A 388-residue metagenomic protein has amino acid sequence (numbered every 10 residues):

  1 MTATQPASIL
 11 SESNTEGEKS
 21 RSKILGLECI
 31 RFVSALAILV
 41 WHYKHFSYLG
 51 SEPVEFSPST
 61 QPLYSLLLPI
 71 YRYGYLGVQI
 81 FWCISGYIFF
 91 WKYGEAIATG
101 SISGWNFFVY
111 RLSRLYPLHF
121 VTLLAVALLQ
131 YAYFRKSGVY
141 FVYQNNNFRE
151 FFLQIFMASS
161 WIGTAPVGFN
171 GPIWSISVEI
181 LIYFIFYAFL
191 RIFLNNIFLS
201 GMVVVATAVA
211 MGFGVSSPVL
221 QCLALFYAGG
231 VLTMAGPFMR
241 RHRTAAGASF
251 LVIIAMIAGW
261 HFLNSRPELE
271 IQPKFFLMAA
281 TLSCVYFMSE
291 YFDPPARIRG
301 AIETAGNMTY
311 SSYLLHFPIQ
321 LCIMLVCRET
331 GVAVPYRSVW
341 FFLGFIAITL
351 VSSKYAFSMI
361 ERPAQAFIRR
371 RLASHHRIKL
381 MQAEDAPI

Functional and structural regions predicted by a protein language model:
A3-G26, V33, V40-G74, F90-I102 (+6 more regions): Alpha-helical transmembrane segments in multi-pass integral membrane proteins
T4, S8, P58-P69, G104-W105 (+4 more regions): Membrane-interface helix-loop-helix regions
E28, F32-A35, S85, P117-L123 (+3 more regions): Residues within membrane-spanning alpha-helices of integral membrane proteins, especially the hydrophobic core/packing
R31, Q79, G86, L112 (+4 more regions): Divalent metal-coordination and catalytic microenvironments
L36-F46, C83, L115, A127-R135 (+3 more regions): Phosphate/oxyanion-binding loops and surfaces in catalytic or ligand/nucleic-acid-binding neighborhoods
Q79-F81, A224: His/acidic/aromatic-lined binding-pocket segments of jelly-roll/cupin-type domains and related regulatory beta-sandwich
F81-G94, E179-F186: Transmembrane alpha-helical segments in integral membrane proteins
F107, L115, H119, Y183 (+3 more regions): Short alpha-helical functional segments enriched in proximate histidine and acidic residues
